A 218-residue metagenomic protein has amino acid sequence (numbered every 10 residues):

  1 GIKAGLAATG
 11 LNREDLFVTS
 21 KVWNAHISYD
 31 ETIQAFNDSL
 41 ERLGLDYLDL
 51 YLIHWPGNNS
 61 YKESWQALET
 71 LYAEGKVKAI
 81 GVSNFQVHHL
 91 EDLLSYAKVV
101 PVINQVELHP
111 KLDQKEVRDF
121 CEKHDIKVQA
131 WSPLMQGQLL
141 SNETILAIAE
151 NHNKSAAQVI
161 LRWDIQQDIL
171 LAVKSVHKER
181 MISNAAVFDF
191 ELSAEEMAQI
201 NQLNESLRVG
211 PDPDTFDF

Functional and structural regions predicted by a protein language model:
G1-L16: N-terminal binding-site loop/beta-alpha segment at the start of enzyme catalytic domains that lines or forms
K3, A7, N37-L40, E69 (+2 more regions): Solvent-exposed, non-membrane alpha-helical residues enriched in polar/charged side chains
L11-E14, L43-D46, G75, V99 (+1 more regions): Structured loop/turn residues at beta-strand edges in well-structured enzyme cores
R13-H26, Y47-P56, N84: A short, structured active-site edge motif that brings together acidic residues
S28-L43, H88-E91, L112-D113: Short, acidic/polar
T32-L52, T70-E74: CE4/NodB-like, metal-dependent polysaccharide N-deacetylase domain that modifies extracellular/periplasmic N-acetylated
P56-G210, D214-F218: Beta/alpha (TIM)-barrel catalytic core signal, keyed to glycine-rich beta->alpha loops juxtaposed to Asp/Glu that bind
